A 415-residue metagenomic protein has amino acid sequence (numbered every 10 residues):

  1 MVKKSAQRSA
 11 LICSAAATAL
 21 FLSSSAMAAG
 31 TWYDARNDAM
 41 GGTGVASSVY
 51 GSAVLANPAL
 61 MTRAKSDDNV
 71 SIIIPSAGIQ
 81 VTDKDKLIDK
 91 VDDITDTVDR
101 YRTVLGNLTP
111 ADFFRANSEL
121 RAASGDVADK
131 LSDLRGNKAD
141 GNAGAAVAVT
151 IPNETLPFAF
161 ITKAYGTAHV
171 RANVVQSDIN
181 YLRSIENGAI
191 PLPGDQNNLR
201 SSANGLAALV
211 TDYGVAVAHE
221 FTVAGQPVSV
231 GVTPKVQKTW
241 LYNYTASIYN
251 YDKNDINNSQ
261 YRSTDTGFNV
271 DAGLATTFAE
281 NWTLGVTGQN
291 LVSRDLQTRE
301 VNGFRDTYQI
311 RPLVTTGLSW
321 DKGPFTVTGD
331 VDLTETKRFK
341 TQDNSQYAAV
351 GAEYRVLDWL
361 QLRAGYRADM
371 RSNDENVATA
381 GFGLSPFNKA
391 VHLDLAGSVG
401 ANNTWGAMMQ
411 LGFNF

Functional and structural regions predicted by a protein language model:
M1-D34: Cleavable N-terminal export/targeting peptides
S23-G166, D369: N-terminal, post-signal peptide beta-strand-biased segments of exported outer-membrane/organellar beta-barrel and other
A35, D140-G144, V210-G214, D265-V270 (+4 more regions): Transmembrane beta-barrel architecture of outer-membrane proteins
M40, A145-N153, F160, Y213-H219 (+8 more regions): Residues on the lipid-exposed face of transmembrane beta-strands in outer-membrane beta-barrel proteins
T62-V70, V149-P157, E220-S229, L241-N243 (+3 more regions): Short loop/turn motifs that connect adjacent beta-strands in outer-membrane beta-barrel proteins
S71-I73, A159-K163, S229-K235, A275 (+3 more regions): Outer-envelope exported proteins of Gram-negative bacteria
L87, F113, S118-A139, A168-V210 (+3 more regions): Extracellular/periplasm-exposed beta-strand and loop segments of Gram-negative cell-envelope proteins, dominated by
N281-F415: Outer membrane beta-barrel transmembrane domains
